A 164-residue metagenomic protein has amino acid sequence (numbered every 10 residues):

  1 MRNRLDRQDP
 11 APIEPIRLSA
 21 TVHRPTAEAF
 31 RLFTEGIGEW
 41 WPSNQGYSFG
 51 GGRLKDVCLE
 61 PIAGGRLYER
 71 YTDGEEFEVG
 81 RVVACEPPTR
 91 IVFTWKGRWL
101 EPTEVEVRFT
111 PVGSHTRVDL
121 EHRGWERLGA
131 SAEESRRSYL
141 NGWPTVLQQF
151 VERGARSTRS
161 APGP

Functional and structural regions predicted by a protein language model:
M1-L54: Hydrophobic ligand-binding cavity/cleft-lining segments
P12-E14, A63, G74, E101: Residue-level preference for beta-strand/loop junctions
I16-L18, V105-V107, V118: Hydrophobic residues positioned within well-ordered beta-strands of beta-sheet architectures
R17-L18, E28, T110-V112, E152: Hydrophobic/basic alpha-helical segments enriched in Actinobacteria
A29-F33, L67, V82, I91-F93 (+3 more regions): Hydrophobic pocket/interface hotspot
G36-E75, S160-P164: Short beta-edge strand/loop motif at the mouth of beta-sheet-based domains
C58, Y68-H115, R123-E126: Hydrophobic-ligand binding "helix-grip"
R123-P164: A conserved amphipathic terminal alpha-helix motif
